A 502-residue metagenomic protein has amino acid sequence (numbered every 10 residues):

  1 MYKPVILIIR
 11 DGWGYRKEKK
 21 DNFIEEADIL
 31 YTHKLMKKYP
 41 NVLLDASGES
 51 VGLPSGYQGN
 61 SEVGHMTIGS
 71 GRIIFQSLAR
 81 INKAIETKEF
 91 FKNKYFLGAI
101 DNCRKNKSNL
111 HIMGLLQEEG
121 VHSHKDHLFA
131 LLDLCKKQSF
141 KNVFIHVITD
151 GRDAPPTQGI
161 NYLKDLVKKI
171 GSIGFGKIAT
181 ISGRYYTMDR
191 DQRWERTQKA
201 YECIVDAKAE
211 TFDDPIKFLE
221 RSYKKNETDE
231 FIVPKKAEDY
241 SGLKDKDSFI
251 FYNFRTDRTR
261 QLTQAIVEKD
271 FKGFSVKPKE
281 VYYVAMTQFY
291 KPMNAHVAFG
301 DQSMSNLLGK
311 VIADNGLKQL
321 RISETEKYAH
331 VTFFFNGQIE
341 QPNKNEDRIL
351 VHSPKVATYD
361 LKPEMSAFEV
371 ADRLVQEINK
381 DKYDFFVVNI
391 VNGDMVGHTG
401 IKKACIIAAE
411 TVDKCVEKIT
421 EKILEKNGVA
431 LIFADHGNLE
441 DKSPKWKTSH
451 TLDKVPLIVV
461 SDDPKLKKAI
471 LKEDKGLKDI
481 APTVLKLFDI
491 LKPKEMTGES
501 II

Functional and structural regions predicted by a protein language model:
M1-I502: Feature captures the catalytic ectodomains and active-site-proximal regions of enzymes that hydrolyze or transfer
